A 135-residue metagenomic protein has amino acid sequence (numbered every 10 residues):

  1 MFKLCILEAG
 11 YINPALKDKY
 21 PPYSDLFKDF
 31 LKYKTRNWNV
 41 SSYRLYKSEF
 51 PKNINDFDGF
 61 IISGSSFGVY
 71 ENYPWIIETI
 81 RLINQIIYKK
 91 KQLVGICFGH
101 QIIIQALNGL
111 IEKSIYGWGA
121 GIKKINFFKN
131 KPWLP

Functional and structural regions predicted by a protein language model:
M1-R81, Q85-K89: N-terminal beta1-alpha1 cap of cysteine-dependent amidohydrolase-like domains
T35-N39, K129-L134: Short, glycine- and charge-enriched coil/turn segments that flank and shape catalytic ligand pockets
F50-D56, I102-I104, P135: Short loop/helix-cap segments at secondary-structure boundaries that form the rim of catalytic
S63-K131: Cysteine-nucleophile active-site neighborhood
